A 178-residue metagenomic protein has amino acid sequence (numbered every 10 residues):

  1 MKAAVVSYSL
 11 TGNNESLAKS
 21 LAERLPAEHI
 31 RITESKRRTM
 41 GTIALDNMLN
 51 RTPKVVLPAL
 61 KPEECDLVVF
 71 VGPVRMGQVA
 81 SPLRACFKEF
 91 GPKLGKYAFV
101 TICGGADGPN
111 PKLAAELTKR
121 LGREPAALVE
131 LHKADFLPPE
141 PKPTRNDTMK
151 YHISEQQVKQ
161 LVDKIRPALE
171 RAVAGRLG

Functional and structural regions predicted by a protein language model:
M1-V71, G77-K88, K93, E124 (+1 more regions): N-terminal beta1-alpha1-beta2 submodule of the flavodoxin-like/Rossmannoid cofactor-binding fold
R37-T42, P109, P138-P139: Short, charged, surface-exposed secondary-structure boundary motifs
L45-L49, E116-T118, T144-D147: Short, hinge-like loop/turn segments at secondary-structure boundaries
F70-G72, V100-T101: Conserved beta-strand segments of the P-loop GTPase G domain that flank and frequently precede/overlap
M76-G77, P109: Beta-strand-rich cores of mature extracytoplasmic or soluble domains
A98-P138: Short, glycine-/small-residue-rich phosphate/pyrophosphate-handling segment
L131-G178: Glycine-rich phosphate/pyrophosphate-binding loop and the adjoining helix
